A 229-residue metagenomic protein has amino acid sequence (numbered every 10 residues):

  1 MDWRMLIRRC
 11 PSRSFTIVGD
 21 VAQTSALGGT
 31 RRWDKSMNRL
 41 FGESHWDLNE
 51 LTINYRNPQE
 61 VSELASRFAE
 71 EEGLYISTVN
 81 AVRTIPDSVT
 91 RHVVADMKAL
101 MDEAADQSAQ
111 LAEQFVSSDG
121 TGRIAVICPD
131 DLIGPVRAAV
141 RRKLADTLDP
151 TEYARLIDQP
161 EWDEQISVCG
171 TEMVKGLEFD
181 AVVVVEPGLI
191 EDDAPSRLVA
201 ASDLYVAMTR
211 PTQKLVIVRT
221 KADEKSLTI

Functional and structural regions predicted by a protein language model:
M1-I229: Conserved helicase motor core of SF1/SF2 NTP-dependent helicases
